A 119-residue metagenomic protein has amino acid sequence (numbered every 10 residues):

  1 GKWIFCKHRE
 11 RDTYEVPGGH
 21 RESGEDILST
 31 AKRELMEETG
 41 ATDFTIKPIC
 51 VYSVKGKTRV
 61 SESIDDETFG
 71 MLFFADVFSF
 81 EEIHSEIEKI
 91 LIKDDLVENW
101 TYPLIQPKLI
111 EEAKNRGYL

Functional and structural regions predicted by a protein language model:
G1, D76-E81, D95-L96: Short loop segments at secondary-structure junctions
G1-V16: N-terminal strand-loop-strand
T13, E81-E82: Short catalytic/ligand-binding loop motif for oxyanion handling, primarily in non-cytosolic enzymes, centered on
V16-C50: The catalytic Nudix box helix
L28, D66, G70, Y102 (+1 more regions): A structural signal for well-ordered alpha-helical scaffolds and beta->alpha junctions
P48-S53, D94: Acidic carboxylate-rich catalytic motifs and surrounding loops in phosphoryl-/glycosyl-chemistry enzymes
Y52-E81: Active-site-adjacent beta-strand/loop module that shapes the phosphate/pyrophosphate-binding cleft
E82-L119: Nudix hydrolase/Nudix homology domain
